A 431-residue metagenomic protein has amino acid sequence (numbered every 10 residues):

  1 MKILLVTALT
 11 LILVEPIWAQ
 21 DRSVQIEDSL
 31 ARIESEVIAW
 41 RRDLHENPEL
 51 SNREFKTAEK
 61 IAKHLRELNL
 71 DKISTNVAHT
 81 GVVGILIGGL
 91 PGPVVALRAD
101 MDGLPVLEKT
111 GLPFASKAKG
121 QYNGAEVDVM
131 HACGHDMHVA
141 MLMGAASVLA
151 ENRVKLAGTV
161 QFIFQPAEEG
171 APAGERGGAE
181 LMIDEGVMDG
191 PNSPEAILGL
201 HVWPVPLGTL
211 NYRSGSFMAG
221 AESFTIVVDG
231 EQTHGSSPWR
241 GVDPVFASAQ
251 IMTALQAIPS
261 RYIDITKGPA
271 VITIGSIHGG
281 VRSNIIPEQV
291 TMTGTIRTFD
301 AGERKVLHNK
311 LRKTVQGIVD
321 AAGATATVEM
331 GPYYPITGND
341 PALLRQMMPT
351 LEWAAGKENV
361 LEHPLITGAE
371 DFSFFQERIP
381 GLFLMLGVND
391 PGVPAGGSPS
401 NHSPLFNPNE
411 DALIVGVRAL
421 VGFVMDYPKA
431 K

Functional and structural regions predicted by a protein language model:
L4-V14: Sec-dependent N-terminal signal peptides
E15-A19: Sec/Tat signal peptide C-region and signal peptidase I cleavage site
Q20-D21, A249-K431: Metal-dependent amide/peptide-bond hydrolase catalytic core, centered on the "pita-bread" metallohydrolase fold
Q20-M130, A140-G158: Acidic/His- and Gly-rich active-site-bordering loop/insert found across diverse amide/peptide-bond hydrolases
A31-I38, P48-E59, A132, D136 (+7 more regions): Soluble non-cytosolic domains of exported or imported proteins
L44, G84, L97, H135 (+8 more regions): Divalent metal-coordination and catalytic microenvironments
A115-M130, D136-M137, V148-L149, V154-S276 (+1 more regions): Histidine/acidic-residue-rich, glycine-tolerant segments that coordinate divalent metal ions
